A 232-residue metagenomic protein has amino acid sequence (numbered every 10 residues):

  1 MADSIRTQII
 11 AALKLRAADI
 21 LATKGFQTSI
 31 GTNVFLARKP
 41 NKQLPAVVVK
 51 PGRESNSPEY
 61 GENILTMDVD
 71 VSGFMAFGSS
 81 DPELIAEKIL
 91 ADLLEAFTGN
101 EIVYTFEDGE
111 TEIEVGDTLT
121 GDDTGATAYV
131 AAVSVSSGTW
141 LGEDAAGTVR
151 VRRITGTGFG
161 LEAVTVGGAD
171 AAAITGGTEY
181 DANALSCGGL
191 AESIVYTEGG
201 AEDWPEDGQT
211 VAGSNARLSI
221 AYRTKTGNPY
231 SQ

Functional and structural regions predicted by a protein language model:
M1-R38, P51-V103, Y180-Q232: Charged, amphipathic alpha-helical segments and their flanking helix caps
N41-K42: Extracellular/periplasmic catalytic domains that process cell-envelope and extracellular macromolecules
D108-N183: Small/polar beta-strand repeat architecture
